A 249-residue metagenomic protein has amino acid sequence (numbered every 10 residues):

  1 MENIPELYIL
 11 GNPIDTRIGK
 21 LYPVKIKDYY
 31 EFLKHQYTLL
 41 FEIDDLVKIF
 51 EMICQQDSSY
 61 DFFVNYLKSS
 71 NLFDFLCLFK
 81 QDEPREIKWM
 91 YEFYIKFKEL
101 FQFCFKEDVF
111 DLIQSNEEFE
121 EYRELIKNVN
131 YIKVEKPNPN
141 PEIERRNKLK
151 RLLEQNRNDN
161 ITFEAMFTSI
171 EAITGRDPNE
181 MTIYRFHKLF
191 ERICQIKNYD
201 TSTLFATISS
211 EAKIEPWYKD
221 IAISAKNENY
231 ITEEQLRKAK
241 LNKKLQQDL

Functional and structural regions predicted by a protein language model:
M1-Q56, I113-F205: An amphipathic, hydrophobic-aromatic interaction surface with interspersed Lys/Arg that forms lipid/phosphate-bearing
H35, I95, L100, I223-S224: A generic structural signal for solvent-exposed, polar alpha-helical segments
H35, S58, V64, W89-E92 (+3 more regions): Intrinsically disordered, low-complexity segments enriched in small/polar residues
F41-W89: A broadly used, surface-exposed interaction patch
F75-P141: Extracellular-facing segments of soluble proteins and assemblies that are Gly/Ser/Thr-biased and enriched in aromatics
Y184-L249: Alpha-helical oligomerization segments
